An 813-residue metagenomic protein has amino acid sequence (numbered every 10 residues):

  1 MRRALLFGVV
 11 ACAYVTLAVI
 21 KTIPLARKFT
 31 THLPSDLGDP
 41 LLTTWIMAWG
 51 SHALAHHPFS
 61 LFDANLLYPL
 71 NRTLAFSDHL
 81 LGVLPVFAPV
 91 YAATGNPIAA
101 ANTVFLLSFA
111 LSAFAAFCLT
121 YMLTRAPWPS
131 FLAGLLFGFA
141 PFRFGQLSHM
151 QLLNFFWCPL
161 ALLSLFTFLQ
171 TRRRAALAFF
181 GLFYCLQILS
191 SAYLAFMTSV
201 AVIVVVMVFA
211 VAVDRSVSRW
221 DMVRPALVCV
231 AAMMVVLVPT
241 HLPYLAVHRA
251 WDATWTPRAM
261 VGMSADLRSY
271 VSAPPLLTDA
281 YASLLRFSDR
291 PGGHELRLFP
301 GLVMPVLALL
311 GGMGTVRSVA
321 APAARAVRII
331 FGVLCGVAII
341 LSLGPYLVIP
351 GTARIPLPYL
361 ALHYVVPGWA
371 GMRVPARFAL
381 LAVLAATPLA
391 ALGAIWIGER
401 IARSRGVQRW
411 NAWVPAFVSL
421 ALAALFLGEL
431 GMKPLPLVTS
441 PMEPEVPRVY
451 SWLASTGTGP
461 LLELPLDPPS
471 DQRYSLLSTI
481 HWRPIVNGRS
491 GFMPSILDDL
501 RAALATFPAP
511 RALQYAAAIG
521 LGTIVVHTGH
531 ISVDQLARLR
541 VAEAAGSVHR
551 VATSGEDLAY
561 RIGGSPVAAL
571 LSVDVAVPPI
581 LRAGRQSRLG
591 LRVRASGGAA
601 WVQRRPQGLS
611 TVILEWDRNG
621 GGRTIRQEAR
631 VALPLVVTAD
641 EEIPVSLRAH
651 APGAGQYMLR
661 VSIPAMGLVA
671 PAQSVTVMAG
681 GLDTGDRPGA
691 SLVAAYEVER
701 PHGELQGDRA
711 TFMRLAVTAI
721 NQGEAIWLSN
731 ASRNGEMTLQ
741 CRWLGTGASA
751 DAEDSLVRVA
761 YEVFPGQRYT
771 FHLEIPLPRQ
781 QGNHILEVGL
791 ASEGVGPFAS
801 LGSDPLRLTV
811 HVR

Functional and structural regions predicted by a protein language model:
M1-I23, R224-A232, M313, V319-C335 (+1 more regions): Start-transfer (signal-anchor) and selected internal transmembrane alpha helices of multi-pass inner/ER membrane
Y14-L17, T103-L123, P127-V211, C229-T240 (+1 more regions): Membrane-embedded helix bundles of polyisoprenyl
Y14-S112, A140-F155, V261-P291, Y346 (+2 more regions): Membrane-interface coil-to-helix junctions
M207, P300-R328, G332-S342, I395-W396: Hydrophobic, aromatic-rich transmembrane alpha-helices and their immediate juxtamembrane boundary segments
C229-M234, G336, P388, A394-L430: Signature aromatic-anchored transmembrane alpha helix within multi-pass, membrane-resident enzymes that catalyze glycan
T256, R317, S419-L571, I643-P644 (+1 more regions): Extracytoplasmic
F299-L302, R354-I397: Hydrophobic/aromatic-rich transmembrane helices and adjacent perimembrane loops
R648-A654, I775-G782: Short, surface-exposed loop/turn segments at beta-strand-coil junctions that are enriched for proline with nearby
